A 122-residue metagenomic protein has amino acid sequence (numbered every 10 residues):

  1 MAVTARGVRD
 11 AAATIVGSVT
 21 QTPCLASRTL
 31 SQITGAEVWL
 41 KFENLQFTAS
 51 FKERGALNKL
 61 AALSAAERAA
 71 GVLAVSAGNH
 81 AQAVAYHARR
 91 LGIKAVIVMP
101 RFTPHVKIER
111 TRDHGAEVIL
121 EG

Functional and structural regions predicted by a protein language model:
M1-G122: PLP-dependent amino-acid enzyme catalytic core
